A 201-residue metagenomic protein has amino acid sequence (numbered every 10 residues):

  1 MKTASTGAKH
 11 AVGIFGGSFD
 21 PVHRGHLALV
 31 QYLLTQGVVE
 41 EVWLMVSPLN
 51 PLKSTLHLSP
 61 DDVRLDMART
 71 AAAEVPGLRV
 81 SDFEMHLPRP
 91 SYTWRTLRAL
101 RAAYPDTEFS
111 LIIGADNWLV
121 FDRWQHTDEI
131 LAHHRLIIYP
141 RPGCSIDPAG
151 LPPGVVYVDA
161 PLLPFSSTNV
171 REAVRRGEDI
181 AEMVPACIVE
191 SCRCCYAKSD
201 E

Functional and structural regions predicted by a protein language model:
M1-E201: Nucleotidyltransferase catalytic core that binds NTPs
